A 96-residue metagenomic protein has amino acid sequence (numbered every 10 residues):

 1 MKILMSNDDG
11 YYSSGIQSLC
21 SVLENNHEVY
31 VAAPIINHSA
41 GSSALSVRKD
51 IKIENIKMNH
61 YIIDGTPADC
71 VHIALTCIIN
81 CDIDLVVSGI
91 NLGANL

Functional and structural regions predicted by a protein language model:
I3, Q17-D82: A cross-family phosphate/adenosyl-ligand binding-site feature
M5-Y12: Short, glycine-rich nucleotide/cofactor-binding loops
D9, N37, T66-P67, N91-A94: Short glycine-rich anion-binding loops that position phosphate/pyrophosphate groups of nucleotides and phosphorylated
S13-G15, L96: Active-site-proximal flexible loops/turns
I73, C81-L96: Internal, conserved structured core segments that host functional sites
